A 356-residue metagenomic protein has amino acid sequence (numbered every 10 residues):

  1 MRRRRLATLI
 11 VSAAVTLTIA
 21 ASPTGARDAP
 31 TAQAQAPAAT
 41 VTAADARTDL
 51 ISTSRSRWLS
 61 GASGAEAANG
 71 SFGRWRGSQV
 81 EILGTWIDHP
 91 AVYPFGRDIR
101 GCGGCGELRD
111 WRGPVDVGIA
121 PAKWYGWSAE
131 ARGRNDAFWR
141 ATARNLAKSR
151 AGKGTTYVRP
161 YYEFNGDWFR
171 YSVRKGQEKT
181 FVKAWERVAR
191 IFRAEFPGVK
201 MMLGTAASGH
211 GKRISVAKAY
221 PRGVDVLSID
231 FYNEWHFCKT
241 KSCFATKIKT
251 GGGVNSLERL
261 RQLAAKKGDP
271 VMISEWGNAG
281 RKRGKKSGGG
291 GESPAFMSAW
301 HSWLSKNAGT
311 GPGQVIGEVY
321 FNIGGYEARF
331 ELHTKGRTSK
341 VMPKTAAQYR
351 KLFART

Functional and structural regions predicted by a protein language model:
M1-A29: Secretory targeting and sorting signals
V41-F138, N278-R281, G289, V319-Y320 (+1 more regions): N-terminal substrate-binding region of glycoside hydrolase catalytic domains
R47-A65, T156-Y162, P270-T356: Substrate-binding cleft of secreted/luminal carbohydrate-active enzymes
G70-S78, R97-V117, A141-K153, V216-R222 (+2 more regions): Acidic (Asp/Glu)-rich catalytic clusters
S78-P90, V117-P121, I214-K249, M272-S274 (+1 more regions): Aromatic- and acid-rich polysaccharide-binding/catalytic face of secreted or lumenal carbohydrate-active enzymes
A91-G204, T334-T345, R350-A354: Substrate-binding cleft of extracellular glycoside hydrolase catalytic domains
F95-G118, Y232-R283: Glycoside hydrolase catalytic-domain groove-lining segments
W185-R213, G268-K282, V315-I323: Aromatic-lined carbohydrate-recognition surfaces of secreted/lumenal glycan-active proteins
